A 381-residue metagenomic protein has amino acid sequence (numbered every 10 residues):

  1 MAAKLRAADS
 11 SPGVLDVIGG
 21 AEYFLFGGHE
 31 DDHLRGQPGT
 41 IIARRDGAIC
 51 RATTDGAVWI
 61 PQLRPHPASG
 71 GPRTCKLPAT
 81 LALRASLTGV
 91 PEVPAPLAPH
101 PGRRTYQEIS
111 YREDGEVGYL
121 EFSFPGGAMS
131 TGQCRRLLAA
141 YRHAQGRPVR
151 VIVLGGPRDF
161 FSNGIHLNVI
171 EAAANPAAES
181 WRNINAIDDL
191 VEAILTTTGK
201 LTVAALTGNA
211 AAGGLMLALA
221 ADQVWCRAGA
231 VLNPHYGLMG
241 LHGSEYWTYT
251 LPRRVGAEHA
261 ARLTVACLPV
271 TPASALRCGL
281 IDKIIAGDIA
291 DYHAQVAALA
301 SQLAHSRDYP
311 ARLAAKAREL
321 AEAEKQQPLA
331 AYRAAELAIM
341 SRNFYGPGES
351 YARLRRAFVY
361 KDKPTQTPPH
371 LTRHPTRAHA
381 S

Functional and structural regions predicted by a protein language model:
A2-R104: An anion-binding loop in the catalytic cleft
G70-G155: Conserved CoA-thioester-binding segment of acyl-CoA-metabolizing enzymes
G115-L120, C134-N175, D189-V203, G229-V231 (+1 more regions): A structural preference for short, pocket-lining loop segments at secondary-structure junctions
A186, E192-M239: Glycine-rich beta-to-alpha active-site loop
A212, C267-S274: Acidic, divalent-metal-coordinating active-site segment for phosphoryl/phosphodiester hydrolysis, typified by short
D222-Q223, R262, A266, L280-K283: Well-ordered beta-strand positions
H242, I281-Y351: C-terminal long alpha-helix characteristic of the crotonase
T248-E258: Hydrophobic, secondary-structure "cap" segments at the distal end of domains
